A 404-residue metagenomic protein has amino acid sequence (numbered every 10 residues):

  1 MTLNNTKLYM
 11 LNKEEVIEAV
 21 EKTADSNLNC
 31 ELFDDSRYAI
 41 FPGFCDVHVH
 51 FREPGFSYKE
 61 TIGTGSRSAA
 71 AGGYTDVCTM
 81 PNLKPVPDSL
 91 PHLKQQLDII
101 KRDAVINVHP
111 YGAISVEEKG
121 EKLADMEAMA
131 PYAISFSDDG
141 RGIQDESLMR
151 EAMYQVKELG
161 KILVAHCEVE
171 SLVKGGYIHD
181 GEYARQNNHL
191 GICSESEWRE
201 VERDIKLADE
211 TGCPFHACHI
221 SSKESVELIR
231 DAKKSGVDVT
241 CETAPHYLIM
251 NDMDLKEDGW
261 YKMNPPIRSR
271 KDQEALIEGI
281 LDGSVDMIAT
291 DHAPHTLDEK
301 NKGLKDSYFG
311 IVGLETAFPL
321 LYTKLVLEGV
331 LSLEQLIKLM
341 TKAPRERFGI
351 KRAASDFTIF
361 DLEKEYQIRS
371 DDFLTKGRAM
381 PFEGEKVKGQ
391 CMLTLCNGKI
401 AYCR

Functional and structural regions predicted by a protein language model:
M1-G43: Histidine-rich, glycine-flanked metal-binding segment
T6, E15, R37, H48 (+13 more regions): Divalent metal-coordination and catalytic microenvironments
S36-D103: Metal-associated gating/positioning segment near the N- to mid-region
V47-E60, P81-L83, H109-E121, G140 (+1 more regions): Active-site mouth loops of central-metabolism enzymes
D98-I114: A glycine-rich helix N-cap at a beta->alpha junction
L123-I288: Histidine/acidic residue-rich metal-binding segments in metalloenzymes
Q186-G212, L281-D282, D286-I288, A293-F360: His/Asp/Glu-enriched, well-ordered alpha-helical/loop segment that forms or immediately abuts the divalent-metal
G303-D306, S355-R404: C-terminal cap of metal-dependent C-N hydrolases
